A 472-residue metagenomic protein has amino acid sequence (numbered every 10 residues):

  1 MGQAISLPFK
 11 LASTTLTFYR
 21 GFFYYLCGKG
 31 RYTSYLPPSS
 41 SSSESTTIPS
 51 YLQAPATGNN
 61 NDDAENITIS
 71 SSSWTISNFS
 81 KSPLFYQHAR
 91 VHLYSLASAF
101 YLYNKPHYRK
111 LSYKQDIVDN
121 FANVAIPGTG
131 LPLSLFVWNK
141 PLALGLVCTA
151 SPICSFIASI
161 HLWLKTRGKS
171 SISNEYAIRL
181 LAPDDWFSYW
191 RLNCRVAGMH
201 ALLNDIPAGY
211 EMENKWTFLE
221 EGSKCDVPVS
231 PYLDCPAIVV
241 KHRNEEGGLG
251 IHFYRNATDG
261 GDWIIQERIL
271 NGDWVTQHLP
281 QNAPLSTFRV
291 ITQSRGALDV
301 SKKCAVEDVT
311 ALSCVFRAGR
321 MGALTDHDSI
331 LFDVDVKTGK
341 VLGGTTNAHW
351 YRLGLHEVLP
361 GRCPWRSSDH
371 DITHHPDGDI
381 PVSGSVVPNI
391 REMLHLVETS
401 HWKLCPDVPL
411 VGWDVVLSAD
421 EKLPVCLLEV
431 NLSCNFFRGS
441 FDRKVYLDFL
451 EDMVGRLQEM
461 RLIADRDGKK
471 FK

Functional and structural regions predicted by a protein language model:
G2-L11, T15-F18, A54, R191-D299 (+1 more regions): Active-site nucleotide/adenylate-binding loops and adjacent lid/helix of ATP-dependent enzymes
Q3-G21, L36, S40-G58, D62-S72 (+7 more regions): C-terminal active-site "lid" helix and adjoining low-complexity regulatory extension at the edge of ATP-using catalytic
G30, F79-Y232: Conserved N-proximal alpha/beta basic substrate-recognition cap immediately N-terminal to, or forming the N-lobe
L180-L181, F187-Y189, N193-V196, T346-H370: Charged, glycine/proline-rich intrinsically disordered loops and linkers
R191-P207, W365-G384: A short, surface-exposed helix-loop junction/capping segment
C235-A237, L285-R289, V309-A311, L410-G412 (+1 more regions): Extracellular structured ligand-interaction cores
K241-R243, Q266, V315, E429-S433: Active-site ExK catalytic segment of metal-dependent nucleases
R255-G361: Phosphate-binding site of ATP-dependent enzymes
